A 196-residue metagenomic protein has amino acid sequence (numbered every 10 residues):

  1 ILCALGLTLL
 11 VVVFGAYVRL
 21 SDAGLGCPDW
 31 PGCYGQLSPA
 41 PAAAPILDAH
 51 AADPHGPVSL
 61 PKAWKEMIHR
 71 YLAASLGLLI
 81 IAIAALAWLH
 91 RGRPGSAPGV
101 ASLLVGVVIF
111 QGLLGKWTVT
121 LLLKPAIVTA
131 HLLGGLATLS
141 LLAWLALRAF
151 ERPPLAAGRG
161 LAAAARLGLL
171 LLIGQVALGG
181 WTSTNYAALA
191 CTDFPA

Functional and structural regions predicted by a protein language model:
I1, P94-V105, L161, A165: Membrane-interfacial loop-to-transmembrane alpha-helix junctions, especially the N-terminal start
L2-G26, L171-T182: N-terminal signal-anchor transmembrane alpha helix
Y17-D29, I109-L132, T182-F194: Interfacial helix-loop-helix junctions of multi-pass membrane proteins
L20-M67, A188-A196: Extracytosolic (periplasmic/ER-lumenal) interhelical loops and adjacent juxtamembrane/interface segments of multi-pass
A63-A82, P125-T138: Membrane-interface loop-to-helix entry segments
A84-G92, W144-P153: Structural signal for the C-terminal ends of transmembrane alpha-helices and the immediately following loop
S96-W144, F150-E151: Long, hydrophobic, well-ordered secondary-structure blocks that form the structural core and pocket-lining surfaces
A157-A177: Interfacial and helix-entry/exit segments of alpha-helical transmembrane bundles in multi-pass inner-membrane proteins
